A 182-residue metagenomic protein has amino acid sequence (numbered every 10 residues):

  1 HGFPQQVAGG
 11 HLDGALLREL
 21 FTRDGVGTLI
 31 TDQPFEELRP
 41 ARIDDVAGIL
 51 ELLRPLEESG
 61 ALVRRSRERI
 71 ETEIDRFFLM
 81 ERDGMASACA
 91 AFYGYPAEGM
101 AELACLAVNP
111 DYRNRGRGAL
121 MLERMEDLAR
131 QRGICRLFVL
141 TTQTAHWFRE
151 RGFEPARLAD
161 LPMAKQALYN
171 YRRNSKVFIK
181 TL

Functional and structural regions predicted by a protein language model:
H1-R69, F92, N114: C-terminal catalytic "cap/lid" subdomain
V7-A8, F77-R82: Cytosolic beta-strand hydrophobic patch enriched in CBS
L79, M85-G94, M100-A107: Conserved beta-strand in the GNAT
V108, N114-D127, Q131, V139: Conserved acetyl-CoA-binding loop-helix of GNAT-fold acetyltransferases
L137-R149, E154, A159-P162: Conserved beta-strand-loop-alpha-helix junction that forms the acyl-donor binding cleft
D160-L182: C-terminal "cap" of GNAT-fold acetyltransferases
